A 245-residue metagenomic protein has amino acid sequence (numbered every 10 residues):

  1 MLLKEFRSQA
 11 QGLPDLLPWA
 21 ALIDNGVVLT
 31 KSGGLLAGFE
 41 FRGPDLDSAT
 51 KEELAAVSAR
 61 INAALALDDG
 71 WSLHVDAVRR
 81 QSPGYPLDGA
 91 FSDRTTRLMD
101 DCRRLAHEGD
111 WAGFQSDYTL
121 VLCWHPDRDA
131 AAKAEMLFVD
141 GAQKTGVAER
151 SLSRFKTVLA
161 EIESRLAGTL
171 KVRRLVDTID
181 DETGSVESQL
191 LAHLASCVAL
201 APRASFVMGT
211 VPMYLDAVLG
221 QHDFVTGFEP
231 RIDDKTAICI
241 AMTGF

Functional and structural regions predicted by a protein language model:
M1-F245: Extended, folded cores of ATP/NTP-driven motor/assembly subunits in large transport and secretion machines
